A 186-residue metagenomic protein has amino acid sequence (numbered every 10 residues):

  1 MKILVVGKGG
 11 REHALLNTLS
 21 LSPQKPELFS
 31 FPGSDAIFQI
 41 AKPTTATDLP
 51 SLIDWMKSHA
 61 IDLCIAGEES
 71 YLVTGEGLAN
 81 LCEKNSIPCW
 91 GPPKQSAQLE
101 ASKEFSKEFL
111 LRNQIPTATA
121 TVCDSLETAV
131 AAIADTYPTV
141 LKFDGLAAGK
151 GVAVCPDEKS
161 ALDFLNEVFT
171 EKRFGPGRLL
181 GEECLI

Functional and structural regions predicted by a protein language model:
M1-G91: ATP-binding N-terminal substructure of ATP-dependent carboxylate-amine bond-forming enzymes
S34-D35, G145-L146, L185: Glycine-rich beta-alpha junction loops
K42-D48, T121-S125, C155: Short acidic-hydrophobic, aromatic-tinged amphipathic segments that line or gate anion-handling sites
W55, H59, A131-A132, F164: CheY-like receiver
I87-G151: A conserved helix-loop-beta module that forms one wall/lid of the active-site cleft in ATP-utilizing catalytic domains
P116-T119, T139-V140, C155-I186: Conserved ATP-binding module of the ATP-grasp superfamily
